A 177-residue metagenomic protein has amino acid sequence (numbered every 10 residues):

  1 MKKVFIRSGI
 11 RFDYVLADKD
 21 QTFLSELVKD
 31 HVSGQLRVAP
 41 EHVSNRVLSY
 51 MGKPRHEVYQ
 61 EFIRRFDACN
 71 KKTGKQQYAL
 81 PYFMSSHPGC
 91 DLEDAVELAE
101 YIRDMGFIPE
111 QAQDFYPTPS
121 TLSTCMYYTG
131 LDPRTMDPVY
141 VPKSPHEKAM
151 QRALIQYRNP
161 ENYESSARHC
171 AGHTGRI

Functional and structural regions predicted by a protein language model:
M1-L80, M84-P88: Conserved SAM/AdoMet-binding glycine-rich loop
V4-S8, A95, Y101: Phosphate/diphosphate-binding loops
R7-G9, G130, E161, S165: Catalytic cores of glycan-processing enzymes that make or break glycosidic bonds
Y14-A17, E41-K53, G74-D94, G106-P142 (+2 more regions): Flexible glycine/acidic-rich beta-alpha junction loops that bind and position SAM and/or redox cofactors in anaerobic
Q21-L24, L92-E100: Short, acidic/polar
L24-S33, E100-P119: Structural recognition of alpha->loop->beta junctions
V38, F66, A112, H173-T174: Conserved, mostly hydrophobic/aromatic
T135-I177: Alpha/beta catalytic cores of nucleotide-metabolism and tRNA/nucleoside-modifying enzymes
